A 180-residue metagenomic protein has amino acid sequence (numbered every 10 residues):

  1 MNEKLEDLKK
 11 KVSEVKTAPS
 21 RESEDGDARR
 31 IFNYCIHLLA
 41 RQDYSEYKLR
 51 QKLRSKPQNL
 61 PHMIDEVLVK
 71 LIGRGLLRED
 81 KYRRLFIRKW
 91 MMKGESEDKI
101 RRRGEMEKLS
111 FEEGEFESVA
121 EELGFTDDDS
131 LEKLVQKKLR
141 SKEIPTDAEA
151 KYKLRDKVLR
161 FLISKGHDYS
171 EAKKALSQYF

Functional and structural regions predicted by a protein language model:
M1-F180: An alpha-helical, amphipathic repeat domain used for nucleic-acid recognition, typified by the mTERF helical solenoid
